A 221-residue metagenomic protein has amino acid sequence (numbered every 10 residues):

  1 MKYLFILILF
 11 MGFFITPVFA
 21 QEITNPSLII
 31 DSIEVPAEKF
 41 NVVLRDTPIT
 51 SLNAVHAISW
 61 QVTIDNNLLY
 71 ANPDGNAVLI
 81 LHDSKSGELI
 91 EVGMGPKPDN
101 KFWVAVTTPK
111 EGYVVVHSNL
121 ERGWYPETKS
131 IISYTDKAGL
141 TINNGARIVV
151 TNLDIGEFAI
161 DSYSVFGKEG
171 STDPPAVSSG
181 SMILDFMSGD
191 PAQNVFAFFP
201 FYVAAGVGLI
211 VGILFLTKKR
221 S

Functional and structural regions predicted by a protein language model:
L4-I15: Sec-dependent N-terminal signal peptides
I15-T24, Q193-V195: Sec-dependent signal peptide cleavage junction
E22-T108: Secretory/extracellular carbohydrate-interaction modules and structurally similar beta-sandwich "look-alikes"
T108-S130: Short, aromatic/His-centered strand-loop micro-motif at the edge of beta-sheets
G123-G145: Localized edge beta-strand/strand-to-loop motifs within extracellular or lumenal beta-rich domains
V149-P191: Flexible glycan-contacting loops in extracellular carbohydrate-active proteins
D190-A204: Juxtamembrane/start-of-transmembrane alpha-helix segments at the extracytoplasmic/lumenal side of membrane anchors
V207-S221: C-terminal membrane-anchoring or membrane-association module
